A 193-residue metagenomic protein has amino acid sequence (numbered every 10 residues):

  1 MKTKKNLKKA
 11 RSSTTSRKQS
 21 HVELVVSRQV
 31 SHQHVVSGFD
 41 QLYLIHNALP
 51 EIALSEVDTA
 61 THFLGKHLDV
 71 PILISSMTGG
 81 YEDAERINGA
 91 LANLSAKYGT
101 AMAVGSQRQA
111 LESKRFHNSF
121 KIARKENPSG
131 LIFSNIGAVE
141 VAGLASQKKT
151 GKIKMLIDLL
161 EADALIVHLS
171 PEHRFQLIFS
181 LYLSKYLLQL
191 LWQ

Functional and structural regions predicted by a protein language model:
M1-L64, L68: An N-cap/entry alpha-helix motif that binds or orients negatively charged groups
K5-R11, H32-V35, S106-K114, I136-L144 (+1 more regions): Low-complexity, flexible helical/coil segments
E23-H34, L54-T61, R86-N93, H117-E126 (+1 more regions): Short low-complexity stretches enriched in small and charged residues
H62-S113: Active-site cofactor/substrate anionic-group-binding motifs, chiefly glycine- and Lys/Arg-rich phosphate-binding loops
E82-A90, E112-S119, V141-K154: Glycine-rich anion/phosphate-binding loops
A92-N93, K97, E126-F133, V139-Q193: Alpha/beta enzyme core
Y98-V139: A gly/proline- and charged-residue-enriched helix-loop-helix capping module
